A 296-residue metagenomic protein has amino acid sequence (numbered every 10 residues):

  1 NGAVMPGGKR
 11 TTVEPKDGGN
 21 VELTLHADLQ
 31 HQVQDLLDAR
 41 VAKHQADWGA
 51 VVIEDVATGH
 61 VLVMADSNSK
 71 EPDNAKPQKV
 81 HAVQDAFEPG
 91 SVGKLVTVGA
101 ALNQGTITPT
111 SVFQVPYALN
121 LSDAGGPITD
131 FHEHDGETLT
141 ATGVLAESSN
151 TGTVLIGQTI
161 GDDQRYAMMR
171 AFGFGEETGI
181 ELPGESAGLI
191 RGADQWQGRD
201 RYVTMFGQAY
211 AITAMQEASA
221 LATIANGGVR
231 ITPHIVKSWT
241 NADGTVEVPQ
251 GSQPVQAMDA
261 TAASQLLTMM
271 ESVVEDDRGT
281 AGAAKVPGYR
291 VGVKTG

Functional and structural regions predicted by a protein language model:
N1-A50, K70-D73: Extracytoplasmic/periplasmic proteins that interact with beta-lactams or build/remodel peptidoglycan
A3-K9, V51-F87, V96-G296: Beta-lactam-recognizing serine transpeptidase/beta-lactamase-like catalytic domain environment
